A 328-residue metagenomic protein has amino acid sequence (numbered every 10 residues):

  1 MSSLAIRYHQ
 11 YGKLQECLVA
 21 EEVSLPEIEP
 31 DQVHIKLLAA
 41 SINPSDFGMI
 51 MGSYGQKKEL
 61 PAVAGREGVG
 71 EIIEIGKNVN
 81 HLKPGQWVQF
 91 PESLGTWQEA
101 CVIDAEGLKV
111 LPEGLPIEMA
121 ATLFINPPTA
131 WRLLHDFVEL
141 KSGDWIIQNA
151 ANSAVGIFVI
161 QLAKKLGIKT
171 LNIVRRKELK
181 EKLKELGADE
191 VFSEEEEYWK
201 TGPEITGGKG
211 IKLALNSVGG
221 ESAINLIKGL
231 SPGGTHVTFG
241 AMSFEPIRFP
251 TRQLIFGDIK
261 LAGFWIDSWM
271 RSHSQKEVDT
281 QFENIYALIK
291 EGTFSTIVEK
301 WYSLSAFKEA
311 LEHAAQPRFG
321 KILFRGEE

Functional and structural regions predicted by a protein language model:
S3, Y286, E291-I297, K308-E328: C-terminal capping/lid region of NAD(P)-dependent oxidoreductase domains
S24-S41, M51-G95: Glycine-rich beta-strand-centered segment in the early N-terminal region that forms part of a ligand/cofactor-binding
W87-A150: NAD(P)H dinucleotide-binding glycine-rich loop of Rossmann-like/cofactor-binding domains, especially the beta1-alpha1
Q89, I147, K212-L215, V237: N-terminal Rossmann-like NAD(P) cofactor-binding module of classical short-chain dehydrogenase/reductase
L123-E196: Mid-domain Rossmann-like dinucleotide-binding core that forms the NAD(H)/NADP(H) cofactor-binding site
Y198-K209: Short amphipathic alpha-helix with an adjacent loop that forms part of the alpha/beta core around
E221-T293, R325-E328: Glycine-rich phosphate-binding loop and adjacent beta-alpha segment of Rossmann(oid) nucleotide-cofactor-binding
